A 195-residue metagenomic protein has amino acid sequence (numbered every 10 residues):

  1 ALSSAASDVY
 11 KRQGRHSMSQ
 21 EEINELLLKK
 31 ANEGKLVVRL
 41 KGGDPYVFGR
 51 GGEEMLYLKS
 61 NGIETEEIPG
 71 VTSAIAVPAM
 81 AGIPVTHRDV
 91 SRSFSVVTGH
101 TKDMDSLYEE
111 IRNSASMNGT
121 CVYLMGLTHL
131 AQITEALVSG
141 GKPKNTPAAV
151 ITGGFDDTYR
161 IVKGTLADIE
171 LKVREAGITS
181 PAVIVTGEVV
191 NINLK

Functional and structural regions predicted by a protein language model:
A1-A6, Y10: Single conserved hydrophobic/aromatic residue that forms the stacking wall/gate of nucleotide- or nucleobase-binding
K11-R15, H100-T101: Short beta->alpha junction loops
Q13, G43-Y46, F155-D156: Short histidine/acidic/glycine/proline-rich micro-motifs that form metal- and phosphate-coordinating active-site loops
G14-N32: Short phosphate-binding loop-to-helix
E22, N32-V37, S93, T101-K195: A contiguous loop/helix-start segment that scaffolds small-molecule binding in enzyme catalytic cores
L26-E33, V38-R39, R50-M55: Ligand-binding beta-strand-loop-alpha-helix segment within the catalytic cores of soluble metabolic enzymes
G42-M117, R160-G164: Class I SAM-dependent methyltransferase SAM-binding "motif I" and its flanking Rossmann-like core
